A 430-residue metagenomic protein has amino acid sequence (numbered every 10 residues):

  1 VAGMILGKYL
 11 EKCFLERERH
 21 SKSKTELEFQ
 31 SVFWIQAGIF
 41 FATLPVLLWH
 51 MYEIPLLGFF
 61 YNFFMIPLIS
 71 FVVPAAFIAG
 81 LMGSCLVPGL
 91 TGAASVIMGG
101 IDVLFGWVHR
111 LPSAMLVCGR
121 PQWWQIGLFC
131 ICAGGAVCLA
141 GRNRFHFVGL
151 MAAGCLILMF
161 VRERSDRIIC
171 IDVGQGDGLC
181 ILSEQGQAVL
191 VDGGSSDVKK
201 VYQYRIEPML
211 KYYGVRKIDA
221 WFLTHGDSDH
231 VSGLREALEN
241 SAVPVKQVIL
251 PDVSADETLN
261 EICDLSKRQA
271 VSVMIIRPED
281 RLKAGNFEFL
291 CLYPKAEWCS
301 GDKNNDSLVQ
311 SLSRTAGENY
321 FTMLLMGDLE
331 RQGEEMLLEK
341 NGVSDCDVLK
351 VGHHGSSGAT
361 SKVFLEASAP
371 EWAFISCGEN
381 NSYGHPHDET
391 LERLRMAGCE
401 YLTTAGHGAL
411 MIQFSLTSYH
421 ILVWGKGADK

Functional and structural regions predicted by a protein language model:
V1-F77, A114-C118: Membrane-embedded alpha-helical bundles of multi-pass enzymes that act on lipidic or dolichyl-linked glycan substrates
M4, C13-E26, N62, G80-K430: Non-globular, low-confidence helical/coil segments that flank catalytic cores
